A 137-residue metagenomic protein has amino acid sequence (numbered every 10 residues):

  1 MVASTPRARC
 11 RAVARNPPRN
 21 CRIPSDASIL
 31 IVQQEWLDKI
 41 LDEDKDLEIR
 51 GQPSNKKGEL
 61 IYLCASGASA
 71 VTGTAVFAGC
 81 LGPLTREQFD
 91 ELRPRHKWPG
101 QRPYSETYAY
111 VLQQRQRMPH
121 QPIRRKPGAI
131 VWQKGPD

Functional and structural regions predicted by a protein language model:
V2-D137: Structured alpha/beta reader/binder surfaces that contact nucleic acids or chromatin modification marks
